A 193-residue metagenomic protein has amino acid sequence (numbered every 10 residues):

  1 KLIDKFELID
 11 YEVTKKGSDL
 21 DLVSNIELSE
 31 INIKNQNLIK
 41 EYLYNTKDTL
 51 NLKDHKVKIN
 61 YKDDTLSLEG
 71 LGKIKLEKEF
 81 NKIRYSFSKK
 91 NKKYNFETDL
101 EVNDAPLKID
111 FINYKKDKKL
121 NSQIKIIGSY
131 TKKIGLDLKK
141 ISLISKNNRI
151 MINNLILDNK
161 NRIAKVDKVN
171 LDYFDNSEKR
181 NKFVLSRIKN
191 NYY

Functional and structural regions predicted by a protein language model:
K1-I83, S88-K92, D99-Y193: Hydrophobic lipid-interacting interfaces of membrane-associated proteins
